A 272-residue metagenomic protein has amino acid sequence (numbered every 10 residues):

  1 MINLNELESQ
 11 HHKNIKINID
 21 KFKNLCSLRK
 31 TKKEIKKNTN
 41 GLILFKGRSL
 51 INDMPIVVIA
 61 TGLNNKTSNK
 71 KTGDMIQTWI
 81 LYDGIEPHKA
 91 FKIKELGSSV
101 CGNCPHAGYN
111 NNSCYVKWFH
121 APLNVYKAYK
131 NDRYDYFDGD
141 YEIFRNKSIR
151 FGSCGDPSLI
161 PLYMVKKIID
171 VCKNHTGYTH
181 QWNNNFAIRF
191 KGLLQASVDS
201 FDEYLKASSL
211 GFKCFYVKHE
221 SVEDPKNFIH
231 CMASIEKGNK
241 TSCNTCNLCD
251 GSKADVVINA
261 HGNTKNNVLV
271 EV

Functional and structural regions predicted by a protein language model:
M1-V272: Class I S-adenosyl-L-methionine
